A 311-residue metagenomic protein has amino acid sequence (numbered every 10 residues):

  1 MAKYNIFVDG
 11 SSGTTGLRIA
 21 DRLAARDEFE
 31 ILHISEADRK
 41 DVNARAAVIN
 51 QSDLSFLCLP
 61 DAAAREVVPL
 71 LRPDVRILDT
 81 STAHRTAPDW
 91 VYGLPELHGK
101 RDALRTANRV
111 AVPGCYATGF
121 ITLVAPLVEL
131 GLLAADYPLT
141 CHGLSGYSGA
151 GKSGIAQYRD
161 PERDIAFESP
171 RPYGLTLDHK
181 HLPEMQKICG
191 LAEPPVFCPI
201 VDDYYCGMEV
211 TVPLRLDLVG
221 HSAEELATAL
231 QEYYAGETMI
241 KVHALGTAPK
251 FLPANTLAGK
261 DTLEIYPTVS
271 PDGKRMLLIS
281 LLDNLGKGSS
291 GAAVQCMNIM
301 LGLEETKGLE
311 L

Functional and structural regions predicted by a protein language model:
M1-Y173, T268-P271, K307: N-terminal Rossmann-like NAD(P) cofactor-binding subdomain of oxidoreductases, focused on the glycine-rich
D9-A46, Y137-P138, H142-L278: C-terminal substrate-binding/catalytic lobe of Rossmann-fold NAD(P)-dependent oxidoreductases
R18, R22, E66, T122 (+5 more regions): Alpha-helical scaffold segments in soluble metabolic enzymes
V110, L226, A293: PAPS/PAP-binding and catalytic site of the sulfotransferase fold
T118-I121, H179, G291: A structural signal for well-ordered alpha-helical segments within the folded catalytic domains of diverse enzymes
G119, S222-E225, S289: Short amphipathic alpha-helical segments
P126-L130, R215, I299-L303: Active-site catalytic microenvironments for nucleophilic, acid-base chemistry
T262-L311: NAD(P)-dependent Rossmann-like dehydrogenase/reductase catalytic/cofactor-binding core
